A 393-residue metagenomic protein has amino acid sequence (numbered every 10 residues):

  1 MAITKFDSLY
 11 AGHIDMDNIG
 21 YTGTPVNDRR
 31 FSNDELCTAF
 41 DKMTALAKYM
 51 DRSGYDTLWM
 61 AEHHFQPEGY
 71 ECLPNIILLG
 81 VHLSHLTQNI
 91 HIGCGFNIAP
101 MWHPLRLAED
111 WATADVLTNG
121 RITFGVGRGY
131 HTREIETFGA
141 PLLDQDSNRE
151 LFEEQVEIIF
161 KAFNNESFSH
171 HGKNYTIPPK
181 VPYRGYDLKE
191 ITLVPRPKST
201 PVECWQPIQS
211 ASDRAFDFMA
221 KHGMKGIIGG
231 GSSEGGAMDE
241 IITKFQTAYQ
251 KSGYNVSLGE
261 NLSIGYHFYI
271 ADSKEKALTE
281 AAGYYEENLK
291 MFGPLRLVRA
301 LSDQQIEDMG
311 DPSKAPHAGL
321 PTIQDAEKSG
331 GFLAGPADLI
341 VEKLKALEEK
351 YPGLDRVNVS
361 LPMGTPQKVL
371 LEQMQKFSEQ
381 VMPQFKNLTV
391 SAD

Functional and structural regions predicted by a protein language model:
M1-N89, P201-V202: N-terminal beta1-alpha1-beta2 module of alpha/beta enzyme domains
A2-T4, S8-G23, N27-F31, D146-L193 (+2 more regions): An alpha-helical appendage that flanks or caps ligand/catalytic pockets
F6-Y10, L58-M60, H91-C94, I122-V126 (+4 more regions): Hydrophobic faces of well-ordered beta-strands that scaffold small-molecule active sites in alpha/beta enzyme cores
D17, H103-H222, D239, T243: Internal, glycine-rich beta/alpha segment that forms the wall or movable "lid" of small-molecule/cofactor binding
P25-D41, N97-L105, T200-A211, F268-A271 (+1 more regions): Active-site mouth loops of central-metabolism enzymes
D51-R52, V81-Q88, W111, D115-I122 (+3 more regions): Acidic (Asp/Glu)-rich catalytic clusters
G54, E62, L83, A114 (+9 more regions): Conserved, mostly hydrophobic/aromatic
T57-L79, I98, G230-G235, N358-V369: Glycine-rich, proline-tolerant flexible connector loops at the mouths of alpha/beta enzymes
